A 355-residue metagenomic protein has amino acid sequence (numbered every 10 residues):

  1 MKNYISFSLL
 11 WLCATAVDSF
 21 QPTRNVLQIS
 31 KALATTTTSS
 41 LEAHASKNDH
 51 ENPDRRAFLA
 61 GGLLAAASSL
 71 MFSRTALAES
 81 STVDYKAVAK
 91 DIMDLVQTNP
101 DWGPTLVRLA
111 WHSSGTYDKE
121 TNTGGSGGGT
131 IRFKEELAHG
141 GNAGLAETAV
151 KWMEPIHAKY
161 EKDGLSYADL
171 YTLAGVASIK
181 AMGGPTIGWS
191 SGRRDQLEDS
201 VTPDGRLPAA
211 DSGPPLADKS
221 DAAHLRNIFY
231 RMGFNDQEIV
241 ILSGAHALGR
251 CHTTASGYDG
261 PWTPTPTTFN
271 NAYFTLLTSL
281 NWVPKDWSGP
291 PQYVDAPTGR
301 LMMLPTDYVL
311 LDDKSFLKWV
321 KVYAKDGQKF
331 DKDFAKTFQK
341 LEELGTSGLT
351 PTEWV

Functional and structural regions predicted by a protein language model:
M1-A34, A43-A45: N-terminal chloroplast transit peptides
L10, G61-S68: Hydrophobic alpha-helical membrane-embedded or membrane-associated segments
C13-V17, S68-T75: C-terminal segment of classical bacterial N-terminal signal peptides
V26, E42, H50-E51, S69: Coiled-coil-like amphipathic alpha-helices with heptad-repeat character
A32, N48, R250: Alpha-helical and His/Cys-centered functional microenvironments
T36-T38: Low-complexity, intrinsically disordered regulatory regions enriched for serine/threonine and glutamine/asparagine
H44-L64: N-terminal secretory signal peptides and thylakoid transit peptides that target proteins across membranes
A60-G61, S73, L77-V355: Catalytic cores of secreted/periplasmic or lumenal enzymes
